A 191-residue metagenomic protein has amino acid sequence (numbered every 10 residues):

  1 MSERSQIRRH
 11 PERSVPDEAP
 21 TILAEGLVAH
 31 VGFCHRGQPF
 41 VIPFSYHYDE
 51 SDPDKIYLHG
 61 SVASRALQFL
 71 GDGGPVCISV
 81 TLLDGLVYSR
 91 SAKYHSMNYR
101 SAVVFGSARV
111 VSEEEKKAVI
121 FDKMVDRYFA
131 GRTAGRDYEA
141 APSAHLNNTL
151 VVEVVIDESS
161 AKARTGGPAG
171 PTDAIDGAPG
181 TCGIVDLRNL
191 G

Functional and structural regions predicted by a protein language model:
M1-A24, P179-G180: Extreme N-terminal tail/first-helix region
R13-V15, E25-H30, A134-R136: Short Pro/Gly-enriched beta-strand edge/turn motifs at strand-loop
A24-G26, P39-V41, S51-P53, G71-P75 (+3 more regions): Short connector loops at helix/strand junctions that flank enzyme active sites, especially segments positioning acidic
G26-V62, I78, Y88-Y94: Short beta-strand segments
Y46, G106-A108, V152-I156: A structural signal for short, well-ordered beta-strand segments
I56-H59, I78, A102-V104, V152-E153 (+1 more regions): Short hydrophobic-aromatic micro-motifs
V62-I120: Short, structured beta-strand-loop surface elements
S112-G191: C-terminal edge-of-domain segments
